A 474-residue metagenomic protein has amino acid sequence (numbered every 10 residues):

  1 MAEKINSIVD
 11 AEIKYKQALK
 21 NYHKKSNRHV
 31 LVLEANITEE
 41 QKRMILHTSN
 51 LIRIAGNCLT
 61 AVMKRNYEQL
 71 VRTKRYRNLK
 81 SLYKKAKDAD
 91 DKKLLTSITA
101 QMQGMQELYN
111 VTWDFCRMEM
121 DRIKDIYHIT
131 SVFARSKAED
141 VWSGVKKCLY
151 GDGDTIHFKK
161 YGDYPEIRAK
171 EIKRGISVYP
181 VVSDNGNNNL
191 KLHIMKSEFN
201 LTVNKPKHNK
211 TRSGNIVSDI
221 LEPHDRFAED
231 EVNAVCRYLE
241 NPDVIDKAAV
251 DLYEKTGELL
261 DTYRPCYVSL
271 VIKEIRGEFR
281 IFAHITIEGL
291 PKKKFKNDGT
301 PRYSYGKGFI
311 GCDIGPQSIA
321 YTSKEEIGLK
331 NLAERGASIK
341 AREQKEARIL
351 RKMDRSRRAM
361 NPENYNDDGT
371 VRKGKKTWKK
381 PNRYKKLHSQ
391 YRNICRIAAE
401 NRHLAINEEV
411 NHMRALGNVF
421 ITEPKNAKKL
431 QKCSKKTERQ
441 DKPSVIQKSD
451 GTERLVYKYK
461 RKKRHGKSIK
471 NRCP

Functional and structural regions predicted by a protein language model:
A2-R135: Gly/serine-rich nucleotide phosphate-binding loop at the start of the catalytic core of nucleotide/ADP-ribose-handling
L19-H23, T256, Y267-K273, E288-P301: Catalytic micro-motifs at enzyme active sites that drive phosphoryl/nucleotidyl and oxygen chemistry
V32-E34, D140, F282-H284: Beta-strand secondary-structure signal
N50, I54-N57, A61, E139-K147 (+3 more regions): A broad, structural surface signal
G56-M63, Y67, V145, L149-D152 (+3 more regions): A generic secondary-structure signal for well-formed alpha-helical elements
A86-I275, Y457, R461-R464, S468: Acidic carboxylate diad motif detector
I176, N187-L192, F199-L201, F279-A283 (+3 more regions): Hydrophobic residues embedded in beta-strands of well-ordered beta-sheets
I281-P474: Positively charged, helix-rich recognition surfaces that bind polyanionic ligands
